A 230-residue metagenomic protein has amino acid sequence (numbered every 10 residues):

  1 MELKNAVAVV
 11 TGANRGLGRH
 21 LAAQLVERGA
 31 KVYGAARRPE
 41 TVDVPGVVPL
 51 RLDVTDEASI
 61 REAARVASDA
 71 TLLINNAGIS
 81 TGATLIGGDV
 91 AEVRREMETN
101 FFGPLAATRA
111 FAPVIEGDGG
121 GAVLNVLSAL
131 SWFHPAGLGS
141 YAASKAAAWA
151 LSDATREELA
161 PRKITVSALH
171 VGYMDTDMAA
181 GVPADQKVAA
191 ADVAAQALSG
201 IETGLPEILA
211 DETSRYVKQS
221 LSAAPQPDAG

Functional and structural regions predicted by a protein language model:
V7, N14-R15: Conserved glycine-rich cofactor-binding loop
N76-G82: Conserved NAD(P)H cofactor-binding loop of Rossmann-fold oxidoreductase domains
T84-R94: Substrate-binding pocket helix/loop in short-chain dehydrogenase/reductase
I86, P135-G139, V182: Active-site loop immediately N-terminal to the catalytic Tyr-X3-Lys motif of short-chain dehydrogenase/reductase
T108, S144: Active-site helix of classical SDR
S128: Residue(s) in the substrate-gating loop at a strand-loop-helix junction that position the organic substrate next
A168-L169, T176, A180-Q219: C-terminal helical subdomain
